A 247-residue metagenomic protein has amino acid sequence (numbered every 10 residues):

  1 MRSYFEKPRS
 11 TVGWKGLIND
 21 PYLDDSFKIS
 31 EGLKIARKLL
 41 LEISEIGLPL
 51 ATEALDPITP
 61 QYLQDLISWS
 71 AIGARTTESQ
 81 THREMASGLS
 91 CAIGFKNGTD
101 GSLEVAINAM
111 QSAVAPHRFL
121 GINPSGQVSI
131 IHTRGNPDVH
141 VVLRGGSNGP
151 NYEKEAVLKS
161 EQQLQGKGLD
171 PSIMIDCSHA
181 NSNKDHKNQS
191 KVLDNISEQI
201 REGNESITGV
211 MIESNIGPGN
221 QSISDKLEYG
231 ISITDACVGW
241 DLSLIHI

Functional and structural regions predicted by a protein language model:
M1-Y152, A156-V157, H179-A180, K184 (+4 more regions): Active-site-facing alpha/beta catalytic cores
V139-H140, P171-I173: Conserved active-site beta-strand-loop modules that form the wall/rim of enzyme catalytic pockets and either contain
S160-K167: Redox- and metal-dependent alpha/beta enzyme cores, enriched for Fe-S-associated oxidoreductases and cofactor-handling
K167-D170, N204-S206: Short helix-terminating capping/connector loops at secondary-structure junctions
I175, G239: Conserved, mostly hydrophobic/aromatic
Q221-T234: Short helix/strand-capping connector loops at secondary-structure junctions
I245-I247: Conserved small/polar residues in nucleotide/adenosyl-binding loops
